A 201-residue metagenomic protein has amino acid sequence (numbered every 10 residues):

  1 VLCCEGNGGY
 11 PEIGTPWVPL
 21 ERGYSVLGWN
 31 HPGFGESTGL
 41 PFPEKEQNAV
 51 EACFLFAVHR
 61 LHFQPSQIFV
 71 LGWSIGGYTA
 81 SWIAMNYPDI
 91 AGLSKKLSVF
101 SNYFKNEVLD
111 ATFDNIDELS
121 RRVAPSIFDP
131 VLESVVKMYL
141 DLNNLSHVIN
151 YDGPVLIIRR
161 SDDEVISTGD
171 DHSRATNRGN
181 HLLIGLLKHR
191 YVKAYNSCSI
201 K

Functional and structural regions predicted by a protein language model:
V1-G23, N30, F34-E36: Short, surface-exposed "cap/lid" segments of acyl-processing enzymes
C3-C4, L71, I158: Short hydrophobic segments within beta-strands
H31, L109-T112, R160: Active-site loop/turn elements of alpha/beta-hydrolase fold enzymes, especially the short glycine-/histidine-rich
T38-P41, T168: Conserved catalytic-core motifs of eukaryotic protein kinase domains, centered on the activation segment
L40-H62: Alpha/beta-hydrolase active-site loop
Q67-V123: Primarily recognizes the serine-hydrolase "nucleophile elbow" in alpha/beta-hydrolase and SGNH/GDSL folds
D117-N196: The feature captures the conserved acid-bearing segment of alpha/beta-hydrolase catalytic domains
K201: Catalytic active-site module of serine/aspartate enzymes centered on a nucleophile-bearing elbow/loop
